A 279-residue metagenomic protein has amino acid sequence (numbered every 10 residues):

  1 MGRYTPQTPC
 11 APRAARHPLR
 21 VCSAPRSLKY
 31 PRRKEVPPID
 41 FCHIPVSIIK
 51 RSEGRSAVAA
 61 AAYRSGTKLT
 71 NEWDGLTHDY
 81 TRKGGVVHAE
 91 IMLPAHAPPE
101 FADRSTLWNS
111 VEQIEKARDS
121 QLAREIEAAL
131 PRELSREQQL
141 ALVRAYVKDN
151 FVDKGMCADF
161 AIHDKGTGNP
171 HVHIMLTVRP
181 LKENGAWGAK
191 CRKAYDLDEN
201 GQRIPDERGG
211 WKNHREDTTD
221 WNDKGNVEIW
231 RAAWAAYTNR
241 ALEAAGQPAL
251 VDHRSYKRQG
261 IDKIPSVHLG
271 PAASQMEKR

Functional and structural regions predicted by a protein language model:
G2-R279: N-terminal nicking endonuclease/strand-transfer module with a His-rich metal-binding environment and a catalytic Tyr
